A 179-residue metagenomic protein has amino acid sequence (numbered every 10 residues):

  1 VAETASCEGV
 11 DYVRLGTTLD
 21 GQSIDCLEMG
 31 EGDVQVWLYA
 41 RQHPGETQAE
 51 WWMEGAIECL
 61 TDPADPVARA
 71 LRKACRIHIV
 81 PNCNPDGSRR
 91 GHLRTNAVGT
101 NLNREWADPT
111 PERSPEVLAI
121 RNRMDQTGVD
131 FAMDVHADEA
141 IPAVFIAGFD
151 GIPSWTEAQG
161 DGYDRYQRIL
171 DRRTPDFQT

Functional and structural regions predicted by a protein language model:
V1-D11: Non-catalytic propeptide/linker segments at domain boundaries
G9-D25, E31-D176: Active-site/substrate-binding loop(s) of hydrolase catalytic cores
